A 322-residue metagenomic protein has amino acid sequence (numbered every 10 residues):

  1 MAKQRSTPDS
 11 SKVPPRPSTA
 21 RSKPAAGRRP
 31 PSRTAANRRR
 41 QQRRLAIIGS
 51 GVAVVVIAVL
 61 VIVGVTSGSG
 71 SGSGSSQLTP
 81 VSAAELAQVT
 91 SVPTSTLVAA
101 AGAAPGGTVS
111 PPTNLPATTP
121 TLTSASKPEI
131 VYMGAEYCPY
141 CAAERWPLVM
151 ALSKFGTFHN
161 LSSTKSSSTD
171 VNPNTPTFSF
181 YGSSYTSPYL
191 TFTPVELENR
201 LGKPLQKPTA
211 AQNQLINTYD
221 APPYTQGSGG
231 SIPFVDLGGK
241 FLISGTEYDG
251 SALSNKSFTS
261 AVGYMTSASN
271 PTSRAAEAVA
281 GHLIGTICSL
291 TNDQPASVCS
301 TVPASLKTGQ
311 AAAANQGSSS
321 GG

Functional and structural regions predicted by a protein language model:
A2-E129, A143, S153-G322: Non-globular targeting/processing and membrane-anchoring segments
S124-P139, L148-M150: Short active-site neighborhood of thiol/selenol oxidoreductases, capturing the structured segment around
